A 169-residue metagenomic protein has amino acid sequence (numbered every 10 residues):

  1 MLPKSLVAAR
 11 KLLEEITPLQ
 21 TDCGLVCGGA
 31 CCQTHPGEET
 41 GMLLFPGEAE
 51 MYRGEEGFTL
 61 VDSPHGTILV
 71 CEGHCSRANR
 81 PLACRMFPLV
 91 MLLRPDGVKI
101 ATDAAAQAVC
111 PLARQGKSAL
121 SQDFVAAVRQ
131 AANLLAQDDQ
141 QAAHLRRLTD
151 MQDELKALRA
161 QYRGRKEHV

Functional and structural regions predicted by a protein language model:
M1-V169: Short loop/turn segments that flank or connect secondary-structure elements
